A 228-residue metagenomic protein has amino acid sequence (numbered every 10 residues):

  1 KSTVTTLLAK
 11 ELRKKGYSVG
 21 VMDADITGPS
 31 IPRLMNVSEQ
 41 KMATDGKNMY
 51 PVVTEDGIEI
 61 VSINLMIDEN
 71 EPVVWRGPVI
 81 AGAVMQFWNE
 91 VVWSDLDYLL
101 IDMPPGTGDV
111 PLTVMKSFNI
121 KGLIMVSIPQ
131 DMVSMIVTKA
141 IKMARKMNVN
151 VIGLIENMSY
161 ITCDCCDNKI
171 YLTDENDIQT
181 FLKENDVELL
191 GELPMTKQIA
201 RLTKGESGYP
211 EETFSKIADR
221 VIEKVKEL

Functional and structural regions predicted by a protein language model:
K1-D23, I141: Walker A/P-loop phosphate-binding motif and the immediately C-terminal alpha-helix
S2, D23, I31, V61 (+7 more regions): Residue-level signature of catalytic and energy-coupling elements of molecular machines, predominantly ATP/GTP-dependent
K15-W75, A81: Phosphate-binding loop that captures ATP/GTP phosphates
T44, I63-V79, M85-T113: Switch II (G3) loop of P-loop NTPases
G57-E59, D95-L99, G122: Loop/turn-to-beta-strand initiation segments
V61, M103, K116, I217-V221 (+1 more regions): Glycine-rich phosphate-binding loops of nucleotide-dependent enzymes
Q86, V91-V92, P111-M132: Inter-motif core of Ras-like GTPase G domains
I141-L228: C-terminal lobe/tail of nucleotide-utilizing enzymes
